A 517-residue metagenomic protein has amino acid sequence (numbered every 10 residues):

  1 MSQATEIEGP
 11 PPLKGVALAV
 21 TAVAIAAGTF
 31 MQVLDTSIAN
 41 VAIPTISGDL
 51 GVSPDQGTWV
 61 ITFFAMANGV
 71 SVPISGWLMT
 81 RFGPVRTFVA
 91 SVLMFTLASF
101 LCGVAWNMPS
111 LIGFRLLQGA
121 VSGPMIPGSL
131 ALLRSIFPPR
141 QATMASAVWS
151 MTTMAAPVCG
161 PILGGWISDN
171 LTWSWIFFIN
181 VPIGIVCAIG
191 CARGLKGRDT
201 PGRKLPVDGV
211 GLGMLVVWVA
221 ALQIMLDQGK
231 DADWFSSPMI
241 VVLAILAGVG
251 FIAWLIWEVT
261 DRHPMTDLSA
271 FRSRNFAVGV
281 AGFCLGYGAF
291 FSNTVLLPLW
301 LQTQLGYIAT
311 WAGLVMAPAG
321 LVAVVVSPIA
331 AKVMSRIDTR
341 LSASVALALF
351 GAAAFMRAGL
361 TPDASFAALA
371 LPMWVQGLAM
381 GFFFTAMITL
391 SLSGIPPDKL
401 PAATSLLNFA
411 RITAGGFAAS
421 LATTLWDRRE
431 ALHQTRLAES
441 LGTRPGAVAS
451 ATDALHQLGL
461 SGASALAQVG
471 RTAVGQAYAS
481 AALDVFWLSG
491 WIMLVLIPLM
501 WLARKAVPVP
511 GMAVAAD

Functional and structural regions predicted by a protein language model:
I7-P11, V186, I388, L406-K505 (+1 more regions): Hydrophobic transmembrane architecture of multi-pass small-molecule transporters
V16-T80, V85-F88, L93, S99 (+11 more regions): Transmembrane core module of solute transporters
Q32, V148, W218, A277 (+7 more regions): Hydrophobic alpha-helical transmembrane segments of multipass membrane transporters and ion channels, focusing on
I43, C159-S168, A418, A422-W426: Small-residue (Gly/Pro/Ala) motifs that create kinks and tight helix-helix packing interfaces
V72-G211: Helix-loop-helix hairpins in multi-pass membrane proteins, especially solute transporters
V148-T152, G282, L406-A410: Hydrophobic alpha-helical segments of secondary membrane carriers
P182-T200, V217-Q228, L246-T260, L496-R504: C-terminal membrane-cytosol helix-exit motif in multi-pass small-molecule transporters
I183-L222, M239, T266-R272, A431-Q457: Central mid-sequence intracellular linker of multi-pass
